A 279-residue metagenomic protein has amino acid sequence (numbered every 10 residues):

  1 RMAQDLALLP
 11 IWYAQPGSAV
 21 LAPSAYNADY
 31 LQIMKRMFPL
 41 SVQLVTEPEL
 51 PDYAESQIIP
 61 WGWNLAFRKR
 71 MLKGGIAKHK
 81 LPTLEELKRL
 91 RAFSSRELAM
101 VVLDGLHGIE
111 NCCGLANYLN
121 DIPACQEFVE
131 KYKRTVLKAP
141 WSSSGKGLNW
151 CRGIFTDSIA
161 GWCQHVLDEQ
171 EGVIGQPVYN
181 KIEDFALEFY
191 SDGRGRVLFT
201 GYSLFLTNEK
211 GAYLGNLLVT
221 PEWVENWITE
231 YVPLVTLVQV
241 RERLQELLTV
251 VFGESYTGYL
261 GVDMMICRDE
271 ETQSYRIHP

Functional and structural regions predicted by a protein language model:
M2-L8, S94-V101, T156-G161, Y231-E246: Well-ordered, non-membrane alpha-helical segments in soluble/globular domains
A3-L9, Y13, L21-E130, S142-S143: Conserved N-proximal alpha/beta basic substrate-recognition cap immediately N-terminal to, or forming the N-lobe
L115-A116, R134-I159, A186, E209-I228: Glycine-rich phosphate-binding loop of ATP-grasp-fold ATP-dependent ligases
Y118-A124, V129, W141-N149, F155 (+2 more regions): Glycine- and small hydrophobic-enriched segments that form the cores of compact globular domains
K133, D157-A212, G261, M265-H278: Phosphate-binding site of ATP-dependent enzymes
W141-S142, V178-E183, E254-G258: A short catalytic or substrate-binding loop motif that flags glycine-/basic-rich loops and adjacent residues that bind
F189-E246: ATP-dependent carboxylate/phosphate-activation module, predominantly the ATP-grasp catalytic core and closely related
N208, P233-P279: ATP-dependent carboxylate activation and anion-phosphoryl transfer catalytic cores that bind Mg-ATP to form
